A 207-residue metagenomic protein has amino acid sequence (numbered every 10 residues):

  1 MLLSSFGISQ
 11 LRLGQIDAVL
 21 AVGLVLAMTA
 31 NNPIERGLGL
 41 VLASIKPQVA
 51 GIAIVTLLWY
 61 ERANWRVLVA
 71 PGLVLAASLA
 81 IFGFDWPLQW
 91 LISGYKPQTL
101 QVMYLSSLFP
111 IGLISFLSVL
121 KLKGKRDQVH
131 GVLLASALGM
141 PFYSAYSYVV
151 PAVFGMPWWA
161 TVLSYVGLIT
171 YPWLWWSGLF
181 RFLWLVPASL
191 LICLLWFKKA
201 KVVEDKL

Functional and structural regions predicted by a protein language model:
M1-R36, T56-P187, F197-L207: Primarily membrane-embedded glycan-assembly and transfer machineries that use lipid-linked glycans
L13, L42-S44: Residue-level signal for helical boundary/lining positions with a hydrophobic bias
G39-V41, Q48-W59: Transmembrane-embedded, aromatic-rich helix segments that form part of the hydrophobic channel/pocket engaging
V41-L42, L138: Hydrophobic alpha-helical transmembrane segments of multi-pass membrane proteins
I45-Q48, A77-S78: Membrane-embedded alpha-helical segments of transport systems, primarily multispan ion/solute transporters
